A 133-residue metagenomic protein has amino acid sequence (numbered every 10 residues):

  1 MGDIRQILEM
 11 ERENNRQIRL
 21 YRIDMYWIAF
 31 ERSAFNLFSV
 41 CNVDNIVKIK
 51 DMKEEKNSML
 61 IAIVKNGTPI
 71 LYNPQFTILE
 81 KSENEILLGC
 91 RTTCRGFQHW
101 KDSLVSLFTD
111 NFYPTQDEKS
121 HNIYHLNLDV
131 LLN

Functional and structural regions predicted by a protein language model:
M1-N133: Basic, polar low-complexity surface loops/patches
